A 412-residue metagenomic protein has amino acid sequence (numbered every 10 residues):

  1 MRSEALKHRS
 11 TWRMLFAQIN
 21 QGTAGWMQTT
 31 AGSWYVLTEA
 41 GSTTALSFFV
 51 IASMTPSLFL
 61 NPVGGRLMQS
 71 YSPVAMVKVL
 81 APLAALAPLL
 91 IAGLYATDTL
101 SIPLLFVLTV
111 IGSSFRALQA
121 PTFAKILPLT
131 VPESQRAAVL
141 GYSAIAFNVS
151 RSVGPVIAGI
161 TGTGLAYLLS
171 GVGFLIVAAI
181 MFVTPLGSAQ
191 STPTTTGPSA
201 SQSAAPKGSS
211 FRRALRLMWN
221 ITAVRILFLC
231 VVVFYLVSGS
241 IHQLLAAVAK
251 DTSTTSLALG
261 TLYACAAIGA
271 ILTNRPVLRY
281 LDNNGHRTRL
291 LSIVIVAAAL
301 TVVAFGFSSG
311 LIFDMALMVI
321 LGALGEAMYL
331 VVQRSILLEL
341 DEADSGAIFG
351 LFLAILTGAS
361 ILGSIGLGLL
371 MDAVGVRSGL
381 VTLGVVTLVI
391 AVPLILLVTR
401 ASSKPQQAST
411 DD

Functional and structural regions predicted by a protein language model:
M1-T11, G187-F228, D412: Juxtamembrane intracellular "pre-TM" segments in multi-pass secondary transporters
S10-Q18, L46, V77, L105 (+3 more regions): Hydrophobic alpha-helix/TM-entry signal in multi-pass membrane transporters
R13-T29, S53-R66, P73, V77-A84 (+5 more regions): Substrate-agnostic recognition of the 12-TM MFS/MFS-like secondary transporter fold
M27-A31, T163-L169, R212-N274: A single, central transmembrane helix in multi-pass transporters
A31-P56: Extracellular/periplasmic helix-loop-helix junction of adjacent transmembrane segments in MFS-like secondary
S42-V50, L105, T255-Y263: Juxtamembrane helix-start elements in MFS-like secondary transporters
F59-V63, M68-S70, V74-L83, L90 (+3 more regions): C-terminal transmembrane bundle of multi-pass solute transporters/carriers
I102-T109, S113, A138-P193, G260 (+3 more regions): Hydrophobic alpha-helical transmembrane segments
